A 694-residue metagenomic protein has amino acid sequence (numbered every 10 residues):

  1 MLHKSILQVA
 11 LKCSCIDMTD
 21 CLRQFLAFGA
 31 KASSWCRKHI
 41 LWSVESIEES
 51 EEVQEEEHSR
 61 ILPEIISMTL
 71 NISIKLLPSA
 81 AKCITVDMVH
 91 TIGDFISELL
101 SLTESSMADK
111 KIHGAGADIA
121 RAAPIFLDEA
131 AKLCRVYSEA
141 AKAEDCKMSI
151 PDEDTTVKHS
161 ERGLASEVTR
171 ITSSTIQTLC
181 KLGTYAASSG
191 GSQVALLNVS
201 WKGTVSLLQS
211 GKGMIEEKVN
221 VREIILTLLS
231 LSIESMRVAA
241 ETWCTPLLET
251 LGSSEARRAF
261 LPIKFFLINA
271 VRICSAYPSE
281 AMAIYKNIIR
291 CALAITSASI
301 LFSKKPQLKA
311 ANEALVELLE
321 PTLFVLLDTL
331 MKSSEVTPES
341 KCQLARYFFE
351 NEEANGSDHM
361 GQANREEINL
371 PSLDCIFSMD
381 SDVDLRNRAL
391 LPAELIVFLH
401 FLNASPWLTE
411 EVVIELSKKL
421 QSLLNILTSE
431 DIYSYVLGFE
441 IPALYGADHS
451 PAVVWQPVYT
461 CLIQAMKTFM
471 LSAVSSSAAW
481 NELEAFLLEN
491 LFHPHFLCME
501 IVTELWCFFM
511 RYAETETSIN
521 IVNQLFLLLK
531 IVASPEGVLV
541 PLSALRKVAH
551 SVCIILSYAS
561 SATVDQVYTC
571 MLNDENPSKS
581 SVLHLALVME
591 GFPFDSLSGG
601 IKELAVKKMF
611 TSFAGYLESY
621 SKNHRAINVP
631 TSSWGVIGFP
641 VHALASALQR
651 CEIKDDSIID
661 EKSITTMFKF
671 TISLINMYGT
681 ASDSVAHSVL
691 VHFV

Functional and structural regions predicted by a protein language model:
L2-A10, S14, F28-S50, I65-S79 (+17 more regions): HEAT-repeat alpha-solenoid elements in large eukaryotic scaffold proteins
S14, M18, E55, L62 (+13 more regions): Short inter-helical turns and helix N-cap capping residues of alpha-solenoid HEAT/ARM repeat scaffolds
M18, A30, I47-P63, P78-V89 (+6 more regions): Extended coiled-coil alpha-helical stalks
A81-T85, K111, G191, E216-V219 (+3 more regions): Charged, low-complexity interaction regions
L226, M282, K286, T296 (+7 more regions): Extended, charged low-complexity segments that frequently continue into or abut oligomerization scaffolds
S472-A473, E489-P494, M510-Y512, L527-I531: Solenoid-like repeat scaffolds
E514-I521, L527, I531-F592: Cytosolic small-GTPase signaling regions in large eukaryotic proteins
